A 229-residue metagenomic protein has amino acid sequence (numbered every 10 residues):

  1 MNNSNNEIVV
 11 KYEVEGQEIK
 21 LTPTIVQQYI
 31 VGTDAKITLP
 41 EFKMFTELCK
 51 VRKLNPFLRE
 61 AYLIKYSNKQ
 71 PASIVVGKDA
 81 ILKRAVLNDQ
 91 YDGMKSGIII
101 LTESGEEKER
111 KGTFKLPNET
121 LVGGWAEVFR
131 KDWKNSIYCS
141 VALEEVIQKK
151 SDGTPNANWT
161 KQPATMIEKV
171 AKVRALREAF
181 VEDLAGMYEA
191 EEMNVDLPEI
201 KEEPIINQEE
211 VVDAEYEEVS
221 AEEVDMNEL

Functional and structural regions predicted by a protein language model:
M1-L229: Glycine-rich anion-binding surface patch
